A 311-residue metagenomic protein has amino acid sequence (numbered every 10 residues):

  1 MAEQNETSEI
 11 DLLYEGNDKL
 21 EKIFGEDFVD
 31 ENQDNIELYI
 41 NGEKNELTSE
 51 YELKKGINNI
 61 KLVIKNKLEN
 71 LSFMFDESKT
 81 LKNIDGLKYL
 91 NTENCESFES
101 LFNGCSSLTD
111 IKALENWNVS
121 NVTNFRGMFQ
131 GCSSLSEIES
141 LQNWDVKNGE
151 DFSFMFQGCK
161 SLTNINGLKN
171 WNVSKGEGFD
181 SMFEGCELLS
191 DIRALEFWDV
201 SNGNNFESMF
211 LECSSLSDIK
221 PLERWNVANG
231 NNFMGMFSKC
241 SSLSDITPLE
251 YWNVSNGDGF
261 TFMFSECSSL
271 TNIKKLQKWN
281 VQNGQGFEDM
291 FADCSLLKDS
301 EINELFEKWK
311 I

Functional and structural regions predicted by a protein language model:
M1-I311: Negatively charged
